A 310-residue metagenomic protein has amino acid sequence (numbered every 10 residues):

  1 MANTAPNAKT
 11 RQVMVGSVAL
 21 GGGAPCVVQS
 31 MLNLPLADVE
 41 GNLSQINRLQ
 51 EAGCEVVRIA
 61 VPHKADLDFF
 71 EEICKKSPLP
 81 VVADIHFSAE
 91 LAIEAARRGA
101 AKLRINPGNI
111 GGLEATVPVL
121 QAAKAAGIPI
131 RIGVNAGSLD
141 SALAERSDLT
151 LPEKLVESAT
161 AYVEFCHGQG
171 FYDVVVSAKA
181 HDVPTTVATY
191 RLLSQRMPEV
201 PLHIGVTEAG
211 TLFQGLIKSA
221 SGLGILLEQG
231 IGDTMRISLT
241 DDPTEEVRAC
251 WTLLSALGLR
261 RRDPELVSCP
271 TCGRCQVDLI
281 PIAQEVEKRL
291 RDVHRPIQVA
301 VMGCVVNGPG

Functional and structural regions predicted by a protein language model:
M1-M31, L36, K124, K288: N-terminal amphipathic alpha-helix/helix-capping segment at the start of soluble metabolic enzymes
T10-Q12, P25-Q29, V56-R58, P80-D84 (+7 more regions): Structural preference for beta-strand elements that scaffold enzyme active sites
V15, G22-G41, A60-P62, L79-F87 (+3 more regions): Active-site mouth loops of central-metabolism enzymes
N33-N42, Q50-S77, R104-G112, V174-V183: Glycine-rich, proline-tolerant flexible connector loops at the mouths of alpha/beta enzymes
G53-E55, R98-L113, V206, Q229-P243: Glycine-rich phosphate-binding active-site loops on the catalytic face of alpha/beta enzymes
K64-I85, P118-I130, L192-L202, V286-L290: Alpha-helix-loop-beta-strand connector modules within alpha/beta enzyme cores
E90-R131: Hydrophobic or amphipathic alpha-helical targeting/insertion segments
V134-N135, L143-V301: Catalytic alpha/beta core domains of metabolic enzymes, predominantly
